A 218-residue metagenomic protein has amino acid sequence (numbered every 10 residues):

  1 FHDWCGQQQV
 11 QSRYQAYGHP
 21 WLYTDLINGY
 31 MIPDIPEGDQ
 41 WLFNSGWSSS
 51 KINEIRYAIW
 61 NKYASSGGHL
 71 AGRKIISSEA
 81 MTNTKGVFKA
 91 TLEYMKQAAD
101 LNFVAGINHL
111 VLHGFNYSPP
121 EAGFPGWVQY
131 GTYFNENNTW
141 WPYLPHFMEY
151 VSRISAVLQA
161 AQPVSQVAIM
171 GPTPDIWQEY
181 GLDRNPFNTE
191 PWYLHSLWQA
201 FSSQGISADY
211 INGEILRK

Functional and structural regions predicted by a protein language model:
F1-P36, W41-K218: Carbohydrate-binding surfaces of carbohydrate-active enzymes
